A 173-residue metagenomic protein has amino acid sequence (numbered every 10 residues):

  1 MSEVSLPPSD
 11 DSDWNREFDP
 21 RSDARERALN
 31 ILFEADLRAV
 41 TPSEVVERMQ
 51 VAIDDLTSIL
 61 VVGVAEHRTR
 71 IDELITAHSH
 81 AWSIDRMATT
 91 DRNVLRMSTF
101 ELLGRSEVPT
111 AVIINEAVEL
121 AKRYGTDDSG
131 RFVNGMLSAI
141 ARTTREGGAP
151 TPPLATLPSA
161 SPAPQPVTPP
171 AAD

Functional and structural regions predicted by a protein language model:
M1-R123, D127-G130, N134-D173: N-terminal interaction/assembly modules
